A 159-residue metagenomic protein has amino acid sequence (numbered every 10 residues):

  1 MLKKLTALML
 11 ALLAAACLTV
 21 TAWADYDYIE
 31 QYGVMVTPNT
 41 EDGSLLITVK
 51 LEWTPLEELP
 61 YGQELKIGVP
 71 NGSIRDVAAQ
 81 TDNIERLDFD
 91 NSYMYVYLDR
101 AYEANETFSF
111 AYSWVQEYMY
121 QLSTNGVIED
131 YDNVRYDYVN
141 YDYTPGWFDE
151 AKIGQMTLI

Functional and structural regions predicted by a protein language model:
M1-M9: Bacterial N-terminal signal peptides that target proteins for export
M9-C17: Bacterial N-terminal signal peptides
C17-D25: Extreme N-terminal export signal peptides that direct proteins to the secretory pathway
A24-V69, Y93-Y95: Early extracytoplasmic/domain-onset interaction patches
I29-G43, G72-V77, T81-S92, A104 (+3 more regions): Linear, non-domain "peripheral" regions
T54, P60, M94-I159: Surface-exposed, acidic/Ser/Thr-rich flexible loop segments
E58-R86, F148-I159: Solvent-exposed beta-hairpin/edge-strand motifs
